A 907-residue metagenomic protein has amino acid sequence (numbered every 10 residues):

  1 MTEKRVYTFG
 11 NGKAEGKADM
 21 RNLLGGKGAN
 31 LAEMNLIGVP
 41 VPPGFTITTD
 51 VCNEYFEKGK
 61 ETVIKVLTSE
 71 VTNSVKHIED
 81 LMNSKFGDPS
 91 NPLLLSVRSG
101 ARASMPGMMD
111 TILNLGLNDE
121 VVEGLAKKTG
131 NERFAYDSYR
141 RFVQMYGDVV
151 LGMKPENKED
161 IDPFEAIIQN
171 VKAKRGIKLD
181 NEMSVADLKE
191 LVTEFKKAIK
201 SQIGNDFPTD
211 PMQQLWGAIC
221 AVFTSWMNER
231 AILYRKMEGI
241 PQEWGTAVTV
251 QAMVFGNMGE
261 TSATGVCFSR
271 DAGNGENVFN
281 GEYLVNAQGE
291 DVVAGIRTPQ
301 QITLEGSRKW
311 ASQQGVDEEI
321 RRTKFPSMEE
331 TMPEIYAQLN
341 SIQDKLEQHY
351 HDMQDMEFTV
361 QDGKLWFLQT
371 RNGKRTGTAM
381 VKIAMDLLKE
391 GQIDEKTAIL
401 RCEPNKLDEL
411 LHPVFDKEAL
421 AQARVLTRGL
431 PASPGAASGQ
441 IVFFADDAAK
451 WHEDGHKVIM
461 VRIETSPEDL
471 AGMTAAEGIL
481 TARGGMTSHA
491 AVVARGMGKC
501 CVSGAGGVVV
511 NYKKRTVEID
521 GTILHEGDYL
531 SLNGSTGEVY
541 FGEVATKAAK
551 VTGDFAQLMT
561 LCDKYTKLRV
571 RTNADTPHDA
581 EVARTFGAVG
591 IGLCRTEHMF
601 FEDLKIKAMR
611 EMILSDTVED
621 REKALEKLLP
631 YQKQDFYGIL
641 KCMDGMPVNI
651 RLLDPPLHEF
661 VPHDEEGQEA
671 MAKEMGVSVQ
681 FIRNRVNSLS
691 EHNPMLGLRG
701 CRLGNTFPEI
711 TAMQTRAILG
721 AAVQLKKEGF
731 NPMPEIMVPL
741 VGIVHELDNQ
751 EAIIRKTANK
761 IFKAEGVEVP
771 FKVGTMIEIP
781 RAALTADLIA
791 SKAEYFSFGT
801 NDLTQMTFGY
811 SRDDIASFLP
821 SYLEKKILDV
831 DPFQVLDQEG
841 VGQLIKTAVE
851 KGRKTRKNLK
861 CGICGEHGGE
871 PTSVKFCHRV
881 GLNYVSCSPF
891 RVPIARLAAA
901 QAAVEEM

Functional and structural regions predicted by a protein language model:
M1-A423, P431, K450, H456-I459 (+12 more regions): Nucleotide/phosphate-binding sheet-loop regions of phosphoryl- and nucleotidyl-transfer enzymes
F45, A482-G484, S503-G506, C594 (+2 more regions): Short beta->alpha connector loops at strand-helix junctions that form conserved, small/polar/Pro-enriched
R98-S99, V551, L561-M907: Conserved alpha/beta-domain cores
M237, I399-W451, K457-V458, E526 (+4 more regions): Long, charged amphipathic helices and adjacent flexible linkers at domain junctions
T249, V442, I459-R462, L480 (+3 more regions): Structural motif
E477-R483, C501, G862: A short, small-residue-rich loop immediately preceding and capping a beta-strand
G507-Y540, A545: S4-like RNA-binding module at protein N-termini
